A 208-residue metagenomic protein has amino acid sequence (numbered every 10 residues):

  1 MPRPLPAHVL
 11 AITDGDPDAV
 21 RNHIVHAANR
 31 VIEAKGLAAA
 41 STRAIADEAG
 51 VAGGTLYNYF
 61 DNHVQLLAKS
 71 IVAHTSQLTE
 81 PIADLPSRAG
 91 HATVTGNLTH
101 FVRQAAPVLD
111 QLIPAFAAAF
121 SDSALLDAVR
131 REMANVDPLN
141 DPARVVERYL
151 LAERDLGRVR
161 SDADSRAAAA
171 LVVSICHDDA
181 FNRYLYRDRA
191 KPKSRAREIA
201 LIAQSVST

Functional and structural regions predicted by a protein language model:
M1-V9, G96, H100, P107 (+2 more regions): C-terminal peripheral helix-coil segments that are non-catalytic and often amphipathic
I12, V72-F101: Amphipathic alpha-helical linker/stalk segments
V20-A28, I45, S70-H74, L78 (+1 more regions): Generic hydrophobic, amphipathic alpha-helix propensity
H23, V31-Q65, K69: Helix-turn-helix
A27-V31, K69, Q104, I175: Short amphipathic alpha-helical elements of helix-turn-helix/winged-helix folds
F60, A119-D127, D178: Short helix-capping/turn signature of helix-turn-helix
V72, T95-L125: Helical hydrophobic small-molecule/effector-binding pocket
V108-A118, D127-L156, R166-A170: Amphipathic alpha-helical packing segments from all-alpha helical-bundle domains
